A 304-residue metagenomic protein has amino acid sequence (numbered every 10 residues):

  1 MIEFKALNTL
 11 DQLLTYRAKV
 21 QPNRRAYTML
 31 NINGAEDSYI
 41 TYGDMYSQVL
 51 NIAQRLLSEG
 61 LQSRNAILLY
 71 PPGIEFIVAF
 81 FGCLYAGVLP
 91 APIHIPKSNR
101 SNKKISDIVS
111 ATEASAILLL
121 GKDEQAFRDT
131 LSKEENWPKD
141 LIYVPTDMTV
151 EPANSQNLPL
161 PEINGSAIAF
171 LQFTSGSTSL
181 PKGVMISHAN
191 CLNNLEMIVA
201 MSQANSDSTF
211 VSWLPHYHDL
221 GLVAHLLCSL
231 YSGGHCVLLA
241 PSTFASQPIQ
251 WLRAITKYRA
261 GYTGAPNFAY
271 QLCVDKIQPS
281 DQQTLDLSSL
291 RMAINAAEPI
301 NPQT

Functional and structural regions predicted by a protein language model:
I2-T9, K103, V144-I168: Flexible, low-complexity linker/hinge segments
L14-I40, I168-L171, T178: AMP-dependent adenylate-forming
P22-R25, A153-F173, S179-L180, N190 (+2 more regions): Conserved pre-ATP/AMP-binding loop-to-beta segment of ANL
Y27-R64, L68-I77, F81, S98-S106 (+2 more regions): Conserved AMP-binding/adenylate-forming core of the ANL superfamily
G73-P96, D107, T112-A116, S208-T209 (+2 more regions): A short helix-loop-beta submotif of the ANL/AMP-binding
Y85-A153, N267, L272: Structural core segment of the AMP-binding/adenylate-forming
L131-P145, P241-T304: Conserved adenylate-forming
L192-T209, D219-G261, K276-S280: Conserved AMP-binding/adenylation subdomain of ANL enzymes
